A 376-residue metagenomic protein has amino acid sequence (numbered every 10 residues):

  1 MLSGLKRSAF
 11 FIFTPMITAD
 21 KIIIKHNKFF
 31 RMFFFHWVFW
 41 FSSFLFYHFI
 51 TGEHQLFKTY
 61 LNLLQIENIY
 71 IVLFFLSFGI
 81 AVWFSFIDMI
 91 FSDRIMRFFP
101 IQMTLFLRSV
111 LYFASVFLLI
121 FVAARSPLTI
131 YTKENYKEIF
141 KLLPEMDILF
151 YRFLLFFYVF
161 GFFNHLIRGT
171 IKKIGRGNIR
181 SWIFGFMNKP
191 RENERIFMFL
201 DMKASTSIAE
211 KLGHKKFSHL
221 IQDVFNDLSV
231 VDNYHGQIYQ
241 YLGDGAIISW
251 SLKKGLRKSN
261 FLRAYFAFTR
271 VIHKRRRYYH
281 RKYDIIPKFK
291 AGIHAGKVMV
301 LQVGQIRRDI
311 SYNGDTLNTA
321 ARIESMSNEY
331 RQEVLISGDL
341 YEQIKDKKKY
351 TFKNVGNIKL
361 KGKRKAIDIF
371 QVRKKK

Functional and structural regions predicted by a protein language model:
S8-L73: Membrane-anchoring hydrophobic segments
F57-F74, Q102-M103, E138-R152: Membrane-interface segments at the starts/ends of alpha-helical transmembrane spans
W83-S92, I101-I148: Hydrophobic transmembrane alpha-helices
I130-N193: Regulatory cytosolic signal-relay segments
K189-R263: Catalytic NTP-binding/metal-coordinating core of nucleotidyl cyclase/transferase enzymes
N233-N260, R276-D315: Catalytic core of nucleotidyl cyclases, primarily class III adenylyl/guanylyl cyclases
H294, D315-G338: Catalytic/regulatory signature loops of cyclic-dinucleotide turnover enzymes and related class III nucleotidyl cyclases
E329-K376: Cytosolic regulatory/linker segments at or just downstream of nucleotide-handling modules in signal-transduction
